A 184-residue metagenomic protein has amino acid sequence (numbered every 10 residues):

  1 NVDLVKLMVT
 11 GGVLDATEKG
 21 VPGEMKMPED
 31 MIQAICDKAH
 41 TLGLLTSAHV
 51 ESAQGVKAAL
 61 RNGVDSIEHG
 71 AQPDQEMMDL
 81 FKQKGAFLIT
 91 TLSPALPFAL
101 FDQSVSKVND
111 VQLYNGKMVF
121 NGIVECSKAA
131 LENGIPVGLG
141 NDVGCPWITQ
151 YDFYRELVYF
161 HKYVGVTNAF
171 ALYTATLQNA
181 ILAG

Functional and structural regions predicted by a protein language model:
V2-V9, V13-L88, D102-V108, K117-V137: Histidine/acidic residue-rich metal-binding segments in metalloenzymes
T10-G11, L92-A95, V143-C145: Short glycine-enriched loops at secondary-structure junctions
L14, D65, P97, A180-I181: Residue-level marker of structural boundaries
T41, L45, V108-V111, N121-G184: His/Asp/Glu-enriched, well-ordered alpha-helical/loop segment that forms or immediately abuts the divalent-metal
H49, S93-P97, N115: A general structural signal for short secondary-structure boundary/capping elements
G70-Q75, L92-L96, G165: Short, acidic/turn-prone active-site loops that include or flank metal/cofactor- and phosphate-binding residues
A95, L100-V105, V158: Hydrolase active-site cap/lid region
